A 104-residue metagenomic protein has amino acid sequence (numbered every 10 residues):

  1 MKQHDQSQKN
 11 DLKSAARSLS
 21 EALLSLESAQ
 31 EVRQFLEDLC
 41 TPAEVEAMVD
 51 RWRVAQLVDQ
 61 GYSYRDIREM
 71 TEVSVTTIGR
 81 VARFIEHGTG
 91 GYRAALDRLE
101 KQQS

Functional and structural regions predicted by a protein language model:
M1-L26: General nucleic-acid-binding
A15-L19, F35, R53, T77: A general alpha-helix detector
E31-D50: Short, Lys/Arg-enriched anionic-surface-contact patches
M48-Y62: Short, amphipathic alpha-helical "recognition" segments used to contact nucleic acids or chromatin
D66-T71, I78: Short alpha-helical "recognition helix" segments of helix-turn-helix
A82-L96: Short, solvent-exposed alpha-helical "recognition" segments
A95-S104: Intrinsically disordered, low-complexity basic tails/linkers immediately adjacent to helix-turn-helix/homeobox/MYB/SANT
